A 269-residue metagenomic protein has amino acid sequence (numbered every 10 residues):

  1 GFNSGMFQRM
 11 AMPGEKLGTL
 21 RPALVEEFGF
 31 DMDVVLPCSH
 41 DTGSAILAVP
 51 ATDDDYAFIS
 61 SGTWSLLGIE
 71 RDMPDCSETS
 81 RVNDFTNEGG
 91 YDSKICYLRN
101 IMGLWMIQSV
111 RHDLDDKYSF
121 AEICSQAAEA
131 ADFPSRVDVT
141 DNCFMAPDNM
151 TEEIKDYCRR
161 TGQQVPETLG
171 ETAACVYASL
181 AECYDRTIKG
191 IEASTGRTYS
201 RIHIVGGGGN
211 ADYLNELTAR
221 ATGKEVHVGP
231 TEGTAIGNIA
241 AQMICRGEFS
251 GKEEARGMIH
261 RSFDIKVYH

Functional and structural regions predicted by a protein language model:
G1, V267-H269: Short, intrinsically disordered, charge-balanced linker/junction segments flanking boundaries in proteins
G1-V34: Glycine-rich phosphate-binding loop and adjoining helix at the ATP-binding site of ATP-dependent phosphoryl-transfer
M12, G206, P230: Small/polar loops that bind or transfer phosphate-bearing groups
P22-R201, N210-T234, A240-V267: Active-site core segments that coordinate phosphate-bearing ligands/cofactors across diverse enzyme families
